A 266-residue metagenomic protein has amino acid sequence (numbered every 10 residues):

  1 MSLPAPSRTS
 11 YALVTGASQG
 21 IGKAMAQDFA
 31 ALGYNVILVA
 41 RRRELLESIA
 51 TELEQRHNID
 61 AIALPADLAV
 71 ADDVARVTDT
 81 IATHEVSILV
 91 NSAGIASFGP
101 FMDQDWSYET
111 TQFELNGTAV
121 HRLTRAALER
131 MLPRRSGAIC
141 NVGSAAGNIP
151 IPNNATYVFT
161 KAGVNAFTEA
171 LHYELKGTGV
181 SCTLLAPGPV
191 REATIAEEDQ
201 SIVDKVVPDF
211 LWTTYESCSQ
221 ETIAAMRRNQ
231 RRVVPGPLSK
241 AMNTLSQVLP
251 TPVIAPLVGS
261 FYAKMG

Functional and structural regions predicted by a protein language model:
Y11, G16-G20: Conserved glycine-rich cofactor-binding loop
L32-I49: Conserved glycine-rich Rossmann-like NAD(P)H-binding loop of the short-chain dehydrogenase/reductase
S92-S97: Conserved NAD(P)H cofactor-binding loop of Rossmann-fold oxidoreductase domains
P100-M102, Y108-F113: Substrate-binding pocket helix/loop in short-chain dehydrogenase/reductase
T124, T160: Active-site helix of classical SDR
S144: Residue(s) in the substrate-gating loop at a strand-loop-helix junction that position the organic substrate next
E174-P237: SDR active-site lid
